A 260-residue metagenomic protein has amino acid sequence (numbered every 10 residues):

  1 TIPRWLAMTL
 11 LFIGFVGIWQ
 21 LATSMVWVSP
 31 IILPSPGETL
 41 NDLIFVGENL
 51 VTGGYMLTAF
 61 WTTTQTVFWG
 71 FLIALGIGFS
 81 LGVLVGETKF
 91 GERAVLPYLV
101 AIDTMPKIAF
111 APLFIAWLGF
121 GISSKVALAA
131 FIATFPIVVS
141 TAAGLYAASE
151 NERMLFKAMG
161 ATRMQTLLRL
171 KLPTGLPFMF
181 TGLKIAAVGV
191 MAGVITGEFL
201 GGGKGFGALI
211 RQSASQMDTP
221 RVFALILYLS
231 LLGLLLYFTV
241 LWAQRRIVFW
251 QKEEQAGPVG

Functional and structural regions predicted by a protein language model:
T1-I13, F238-G260: Transmembrane alpha-helical segments of polytopic membrane transport and secretion proteins
P3, L57-W69, E92, L99-I102 (+4 more regions): Alpha-helical membrane-interface segments at transmembrane helix boundaries
M25-L72: Periplasmic/extracellular loop-to-transmembrane helix junction in inner-membrane transport proteins
W69-L99: Transmembrane-helix boundary motif in ABC transporter permease subunits
V100-P136, A143-G144: Generic hydrophobic transmembrane alpha-helix motif, especially the helices
A127, F131, M164-T196, A224 (+2 more regions): Transmembrane alpha-helices
I137-F180, I210: Short cytoplasmic-facing helical segments at TM-TM junctions of multi-pass membrane proteins
G207-W242: Hydrophobic alpha-helical transmembrane segments of polytopic membrane proteins
